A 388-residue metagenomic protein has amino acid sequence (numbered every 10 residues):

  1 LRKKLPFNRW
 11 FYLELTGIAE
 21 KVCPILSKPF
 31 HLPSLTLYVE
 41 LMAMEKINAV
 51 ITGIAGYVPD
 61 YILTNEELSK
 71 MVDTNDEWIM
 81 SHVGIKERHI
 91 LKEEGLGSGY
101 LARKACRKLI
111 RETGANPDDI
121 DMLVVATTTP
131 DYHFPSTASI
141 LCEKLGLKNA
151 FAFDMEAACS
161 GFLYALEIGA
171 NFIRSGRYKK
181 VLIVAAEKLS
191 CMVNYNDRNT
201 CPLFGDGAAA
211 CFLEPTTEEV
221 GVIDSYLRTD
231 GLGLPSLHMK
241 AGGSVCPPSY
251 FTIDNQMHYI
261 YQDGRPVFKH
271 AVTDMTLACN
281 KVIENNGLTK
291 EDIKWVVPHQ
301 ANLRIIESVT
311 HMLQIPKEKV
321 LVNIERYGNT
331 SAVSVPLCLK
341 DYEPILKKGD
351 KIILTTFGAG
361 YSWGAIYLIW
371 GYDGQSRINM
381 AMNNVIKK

Functional and structural regions predicted by a protein language model:
P29-A43: Short, Lys/Arg-enriched N-terminal segments with co-localized hydrophobic residues within the first ~10-30 amino acids
A43, G99, R103-C106, I110 (+7 more regions): Claisen-condensing/thiolase-fold acyl-transfer catalytic domains that form or cleave C-C bonds in fatty acid
A43-E93, D197-K269, T273, L277 (+1 more regions): Condensing-enzyme catalytic core mediating Claisen C-C bond formation in acyl metabolism
T52-A55, A126, E156, V181-E187 (+3 more regions): Short beta-strand segments
D118-A126, E291-H299: Short glycine-rich phosphate-binding loop at a beta-alpha junction
R174-A208: Flexible, glycine-rich active-site loops centered on histidine and acidic residues that chelate a metal or position
